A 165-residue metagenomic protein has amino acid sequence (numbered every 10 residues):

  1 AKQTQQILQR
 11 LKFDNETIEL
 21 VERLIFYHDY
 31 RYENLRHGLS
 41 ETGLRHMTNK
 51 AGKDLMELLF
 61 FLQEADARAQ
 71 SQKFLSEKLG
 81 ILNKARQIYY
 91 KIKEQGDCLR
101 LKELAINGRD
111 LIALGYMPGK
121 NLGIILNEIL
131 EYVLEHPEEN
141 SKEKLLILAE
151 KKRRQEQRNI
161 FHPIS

Functional and structural regions predicted by a protein language model:
A1-E77: Conserved, hydrophobic alpha-helical core segments of structured domains
T4-R10, A69-S165: Charged substrate- and nucleic-acid-binding regions of tRNA-handling and nucleotidyl-transfer enzymes, centered on
